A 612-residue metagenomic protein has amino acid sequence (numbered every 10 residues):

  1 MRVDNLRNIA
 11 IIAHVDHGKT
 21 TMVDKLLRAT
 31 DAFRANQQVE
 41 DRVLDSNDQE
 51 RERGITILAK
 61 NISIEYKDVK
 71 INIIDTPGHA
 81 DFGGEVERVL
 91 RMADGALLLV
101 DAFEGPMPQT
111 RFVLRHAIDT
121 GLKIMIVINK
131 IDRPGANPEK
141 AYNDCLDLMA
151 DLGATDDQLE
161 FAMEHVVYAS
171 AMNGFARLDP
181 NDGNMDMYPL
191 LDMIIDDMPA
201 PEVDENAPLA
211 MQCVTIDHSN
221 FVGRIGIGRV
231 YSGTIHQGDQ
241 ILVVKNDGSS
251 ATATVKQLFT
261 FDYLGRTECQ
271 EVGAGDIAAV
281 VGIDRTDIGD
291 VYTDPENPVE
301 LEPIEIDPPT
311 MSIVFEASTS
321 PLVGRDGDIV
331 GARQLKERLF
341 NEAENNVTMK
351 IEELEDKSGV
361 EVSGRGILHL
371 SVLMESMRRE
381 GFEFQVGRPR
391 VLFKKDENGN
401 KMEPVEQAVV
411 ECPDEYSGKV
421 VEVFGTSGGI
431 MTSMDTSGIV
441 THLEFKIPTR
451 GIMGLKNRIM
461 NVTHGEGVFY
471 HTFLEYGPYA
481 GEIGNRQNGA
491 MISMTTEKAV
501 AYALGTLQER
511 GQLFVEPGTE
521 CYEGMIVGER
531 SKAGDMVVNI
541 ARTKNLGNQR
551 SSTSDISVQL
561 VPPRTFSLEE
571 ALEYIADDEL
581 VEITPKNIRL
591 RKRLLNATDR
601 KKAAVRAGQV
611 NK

Functional and structural regions predicted by a protein language model:
M1-K612: Structural and coupling elements of P-loop NTPases
